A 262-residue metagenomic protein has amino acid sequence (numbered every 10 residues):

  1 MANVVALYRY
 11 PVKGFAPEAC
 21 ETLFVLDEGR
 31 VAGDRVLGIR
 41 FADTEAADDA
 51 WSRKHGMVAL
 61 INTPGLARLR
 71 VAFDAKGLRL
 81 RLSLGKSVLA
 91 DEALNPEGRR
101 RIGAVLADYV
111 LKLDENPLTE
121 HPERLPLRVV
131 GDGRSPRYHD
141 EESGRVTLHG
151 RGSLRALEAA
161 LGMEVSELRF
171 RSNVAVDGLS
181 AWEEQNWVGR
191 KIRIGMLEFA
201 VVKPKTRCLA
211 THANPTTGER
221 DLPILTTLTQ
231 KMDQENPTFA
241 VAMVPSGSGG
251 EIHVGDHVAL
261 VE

Functional and structural regions predicted by a protein language model:
M1-E262: Metal-cofactor-dependent catalytic cores
